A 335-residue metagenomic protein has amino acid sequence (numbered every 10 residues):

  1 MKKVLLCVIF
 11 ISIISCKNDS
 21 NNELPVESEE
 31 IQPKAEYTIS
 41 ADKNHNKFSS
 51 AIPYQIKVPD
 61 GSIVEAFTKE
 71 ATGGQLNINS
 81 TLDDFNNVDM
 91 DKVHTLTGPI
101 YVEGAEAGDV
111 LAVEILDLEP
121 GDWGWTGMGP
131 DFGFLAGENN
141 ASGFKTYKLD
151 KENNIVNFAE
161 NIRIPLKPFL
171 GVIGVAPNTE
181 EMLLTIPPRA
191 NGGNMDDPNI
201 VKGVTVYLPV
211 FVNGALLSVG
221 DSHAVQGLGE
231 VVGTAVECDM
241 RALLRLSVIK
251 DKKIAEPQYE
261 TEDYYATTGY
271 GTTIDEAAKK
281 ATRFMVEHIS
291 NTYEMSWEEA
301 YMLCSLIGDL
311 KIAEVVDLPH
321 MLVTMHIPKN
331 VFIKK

Functional and structural regions predicted by a protein language model:
M1-V4: Positively charged n-region of N-terminal signal peptides that target proteins for export
S12-S15: C-terminal motif of bacterial Sec signal peptides marking the signal peptidase cleavage site
K17-D19: Bacterial signal peptide processing site
P25-K43, S49-V64, T95-E114, E152 (+5 more regions): Alpha/propeptide regions of enzymes that mature by internal proteolysis
S28-H45, I78-D91, I173-I186: Short, basic/aromatic beta-hairpin or loop at an interaction surface
A71-L82, L118-M128, G214-A224, A313-V316: Short, Lys/Arg- and Gly-enriched loop/turn segments at beta-strand edges
D117-V201: Intrinsically disordered, low-complexity linker/loop segments enriched in Gly/Pro and charged/polar residues
P168-N194, P198-I274, V286: Conserved mixed alpha/beta catalytic, RNA-binding, or beta-rich assembly cores of soluble enzyme, regulatory
